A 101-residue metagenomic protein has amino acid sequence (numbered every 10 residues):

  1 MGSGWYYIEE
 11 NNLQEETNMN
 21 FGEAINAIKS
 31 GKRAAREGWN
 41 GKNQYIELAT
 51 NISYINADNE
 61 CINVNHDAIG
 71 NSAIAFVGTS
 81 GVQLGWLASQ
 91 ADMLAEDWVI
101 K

Functional and structural regions predicted by a protein language model:
G2-W5, M19-E60, F76: Catalytic phosphate/metal-binding cores of nucleic-acid and nucleotide-processing enzymes, i.e., regions that mediate
G2-W5, N71-K101: Short, compact, well-ordered microdomains
Y6-E10: Short, positively charged and aromatic/hydrophobic N-terminal segments
K29-S30, A68-S72: A short, compositionally biased
W39-G41, D67-I69, A91-M93: A generic structural signal for short, non-catalytic loop/turn and secondary-structure boundary residues
I62-H66: Compositionally biased, intrinsically disordered low-complexity regions enriched for acidic
